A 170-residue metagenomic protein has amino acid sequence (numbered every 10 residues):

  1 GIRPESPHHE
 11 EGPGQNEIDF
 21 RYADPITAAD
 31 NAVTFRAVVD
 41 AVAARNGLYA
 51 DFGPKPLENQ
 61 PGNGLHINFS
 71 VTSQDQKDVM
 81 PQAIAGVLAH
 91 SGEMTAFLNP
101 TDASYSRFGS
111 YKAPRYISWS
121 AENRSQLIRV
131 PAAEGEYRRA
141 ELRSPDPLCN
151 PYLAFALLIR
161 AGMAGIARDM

Functional and structural regions predicted by a protein language model:
G1-M170: Glycine-rich, acidic/polar active-site loops that bind/position phosphate-bearing ligands
